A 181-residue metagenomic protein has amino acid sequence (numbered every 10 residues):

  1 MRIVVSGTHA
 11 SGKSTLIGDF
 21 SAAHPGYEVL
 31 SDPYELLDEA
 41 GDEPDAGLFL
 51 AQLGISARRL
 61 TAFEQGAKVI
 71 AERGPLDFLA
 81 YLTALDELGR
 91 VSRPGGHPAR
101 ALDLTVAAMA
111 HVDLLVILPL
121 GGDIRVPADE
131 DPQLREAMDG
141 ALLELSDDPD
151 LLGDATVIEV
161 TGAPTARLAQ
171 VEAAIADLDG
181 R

Functional and structural regions predicted by a protein language model:
M1-R2: Pre-Walker A (Motif I) flank of P-loop NTPase domains
V5: Hydrophobic anchor at the beta1->P-loop junction of P-loop NTPases
H9: The conserved Walker
K13: Conserved lysine of the Walker
G18-T61: Conserved substrate/cofactor phosphate-moiety recognition/catalytic segment in nucleotide-dependent phosphotransferases
D32-P33, E72-P75, Y81-L82, V116-G122: Short loop/turn segments at strand-loop or loop-helix junctions that form parts of catalytic or ligand-binding pockets
G47-A110: Glycine-rich phosphate-binding loop used to anchor ATP phosphates in small-molecule kinases, encompassing both
L85-G162, D179: A glycine- and Lys/Arg-enriched "phosphate-lid" helix/loop adjacent to the NTP-binding pocket of small-molecule kinases
